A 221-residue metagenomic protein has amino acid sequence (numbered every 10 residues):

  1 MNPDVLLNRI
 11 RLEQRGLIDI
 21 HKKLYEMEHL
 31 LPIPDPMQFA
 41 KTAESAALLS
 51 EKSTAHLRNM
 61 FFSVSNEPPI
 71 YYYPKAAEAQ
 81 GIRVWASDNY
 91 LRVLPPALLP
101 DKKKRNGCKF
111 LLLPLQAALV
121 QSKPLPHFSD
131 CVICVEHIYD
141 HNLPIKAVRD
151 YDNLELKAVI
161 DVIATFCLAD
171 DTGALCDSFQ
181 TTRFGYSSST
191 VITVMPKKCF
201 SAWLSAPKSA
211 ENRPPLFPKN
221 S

Functional and structural regions predicted by a protein language model:
M1-I70, Q80-D88: N-terminal targeting/trafficking signals and adjacent low-complexity tails
L57, P114-P124, I160-C167: Hydrophobic, Leu/Ile/Phe/Ala-enriched alpha-helical segments that form helix-helix packing faces
Y72-A76: N-terminal amphipathic, basic helical "cap/leader" segment at the start of enzyme domains
R83-L99, C134-Y139: Short amphipathic
L99-K102, D140-P144, C199: Short acidic, S/G/P-rich loop/turn micro-motifs used as interaction or catalytic elements
K104-C134, H141-L143: An N-terminal amphipathic alpha-helical segment
D140-R183: Short, hydrophobic/π-rich interface segment
T172-N220: C-terminal edge-of-domain segments
